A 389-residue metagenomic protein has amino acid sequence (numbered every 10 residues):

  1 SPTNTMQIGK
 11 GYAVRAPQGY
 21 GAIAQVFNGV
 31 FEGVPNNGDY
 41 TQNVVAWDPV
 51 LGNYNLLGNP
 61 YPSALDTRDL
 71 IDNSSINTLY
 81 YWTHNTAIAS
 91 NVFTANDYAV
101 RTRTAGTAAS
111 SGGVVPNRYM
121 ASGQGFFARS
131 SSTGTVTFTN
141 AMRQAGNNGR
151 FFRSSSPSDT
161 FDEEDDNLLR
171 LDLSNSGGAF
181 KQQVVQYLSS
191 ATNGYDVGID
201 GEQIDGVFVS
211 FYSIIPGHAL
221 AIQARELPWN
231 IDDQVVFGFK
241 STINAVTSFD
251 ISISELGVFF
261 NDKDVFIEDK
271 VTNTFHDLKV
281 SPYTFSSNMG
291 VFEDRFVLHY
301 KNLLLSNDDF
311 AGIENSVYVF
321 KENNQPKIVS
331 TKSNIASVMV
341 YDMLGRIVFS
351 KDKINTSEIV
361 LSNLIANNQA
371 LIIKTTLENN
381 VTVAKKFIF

Functional and structural regions predicted by a protein language model:
S1-N367, L377-I388: Compositionally biased Ser/Thr/Gly- and acidic/asparagine-rich, proline-interspersed low-complexity stretches
L371-I373: Hydrophobic beta-strand segments within extracellular beta-sandwich modules
